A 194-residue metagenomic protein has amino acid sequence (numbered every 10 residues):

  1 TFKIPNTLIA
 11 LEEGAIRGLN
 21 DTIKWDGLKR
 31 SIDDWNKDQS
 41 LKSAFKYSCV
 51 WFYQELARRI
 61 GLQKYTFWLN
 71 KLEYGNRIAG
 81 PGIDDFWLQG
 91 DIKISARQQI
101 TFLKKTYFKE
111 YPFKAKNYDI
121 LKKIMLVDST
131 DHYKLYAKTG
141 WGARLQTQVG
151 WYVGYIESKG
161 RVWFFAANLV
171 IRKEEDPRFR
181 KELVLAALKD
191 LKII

Functional and structural regions predicted by a protein language model:
T1, R17, W35-Q39, S43 (+5 more regions): Soluble non-cytosolic domains of exported or imported proteins
T1-F2, G18-N20, N36-Q39, W51 (+6 more regions): Extracytoplasmic
T1-L19, A44, F165: Active-site SXXK
A10-I16, K46-V50, A57-L62, N70-Y74 (+3 more regions): Sec-exported extracytoplasmic/periplasmic mature domains
L11-G27, F113-Y118: Short, well-structured active-site flanking segments
E13-A15, L28, Y74, S158 (+1 more regions): Solvent-exposed coil/turn segments that connect beta secondary-structure elements in extracytoplasmic/periplasmic
I32-D33, K37-L41, Y53-F108: Mid-domain, small-residue-enriched loop/turn segments at the edges of structured enzyme/sensor domains
R58-Q63, Y107-K134, K138-I194: Structured C-terminal helix/loop/strand segments within mature extracytoplasmic catalytic/sensor domains
